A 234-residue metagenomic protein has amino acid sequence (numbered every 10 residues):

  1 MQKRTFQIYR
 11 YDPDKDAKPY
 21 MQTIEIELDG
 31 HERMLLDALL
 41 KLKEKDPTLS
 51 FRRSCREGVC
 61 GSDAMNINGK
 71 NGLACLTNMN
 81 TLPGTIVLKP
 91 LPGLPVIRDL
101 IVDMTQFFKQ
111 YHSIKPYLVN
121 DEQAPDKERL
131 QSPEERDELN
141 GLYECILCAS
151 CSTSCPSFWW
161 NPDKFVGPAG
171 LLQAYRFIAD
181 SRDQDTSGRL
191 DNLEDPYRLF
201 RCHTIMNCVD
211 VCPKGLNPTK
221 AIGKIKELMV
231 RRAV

Functional and structural regions predicted by a protein language model:
M1-F6: Short structural boundary motif marking the start of a folded domain
I8-D14: Short polar catalytic/cofactor-binding loops
Q22-R33: Short, contiguous acidic and Ser/Thr-rich linear segments
E27, N66-K70: Short strand-turn-strand beta-turns centered on an Asx-Gly dipeptide
E32-D46, K89-V234: Ferredoxin-type iron-sulfur electron-transfer modules in oxidoreductases and energy-metabolism complexes
D46-R52: Active-site phosphate-binding and catalytic loops of NTP-dependent enzymes
C55-A64: Short, structured protein-protein interaction patches enriched in aromatics and acidic/basic residues, typified by
